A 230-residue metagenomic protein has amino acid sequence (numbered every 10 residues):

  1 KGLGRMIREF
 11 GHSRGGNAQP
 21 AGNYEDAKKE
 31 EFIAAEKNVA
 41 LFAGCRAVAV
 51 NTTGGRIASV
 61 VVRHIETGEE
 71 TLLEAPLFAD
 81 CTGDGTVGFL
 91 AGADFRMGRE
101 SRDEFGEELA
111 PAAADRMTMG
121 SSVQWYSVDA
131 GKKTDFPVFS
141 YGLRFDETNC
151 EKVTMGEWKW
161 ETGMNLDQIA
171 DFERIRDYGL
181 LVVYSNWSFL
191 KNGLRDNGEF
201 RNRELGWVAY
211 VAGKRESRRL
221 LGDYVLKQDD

Functional and structural regions predicted by a protein language model:
K1-R56, R96, M117-Y126: Conserved N-terminal/central alpha/beta ligand/cofactor-binding core
F42-G44, G54-S59, E66-D230: Flavin (FAD/FMN)-binding glycine-rich loop and adjacent Rossmann-like elements that form
A49, V61-V62: A compositional/structural signature marking long, glycine- and acidic/polar-rich segments with frequent tryptophans
